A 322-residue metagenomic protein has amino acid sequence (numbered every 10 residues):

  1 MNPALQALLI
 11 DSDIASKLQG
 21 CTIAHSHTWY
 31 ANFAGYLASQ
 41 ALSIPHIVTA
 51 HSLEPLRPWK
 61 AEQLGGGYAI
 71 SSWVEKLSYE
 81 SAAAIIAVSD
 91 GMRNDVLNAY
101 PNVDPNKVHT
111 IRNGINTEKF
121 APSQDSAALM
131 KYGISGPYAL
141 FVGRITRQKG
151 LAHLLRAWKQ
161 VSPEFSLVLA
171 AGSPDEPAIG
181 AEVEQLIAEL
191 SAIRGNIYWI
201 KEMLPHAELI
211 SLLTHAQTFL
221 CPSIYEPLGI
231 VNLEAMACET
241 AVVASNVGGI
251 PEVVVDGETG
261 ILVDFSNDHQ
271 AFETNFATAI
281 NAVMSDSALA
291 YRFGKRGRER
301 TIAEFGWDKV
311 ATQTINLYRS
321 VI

Functional and structural regions predicted by a protein language model:
P45-I47, P55-L77: Nucleotide-sugar donor phosphate/pyrophosphate-binding loop at the beta->alpha transition of glycosyltransferases
G91, G114: Carbohydrate-associated surface elements
G136, G180-M203, A207: Nucleotide-activated donor-binding/catalytic signature segment of Leloir-type glycosyltransferases, i.e., the conserved
P137-Q160, A181: A conserved mid-protein helix/loop that constitutes part of the nucleotide-sugar donor-binding site
S211-A216: Short alpha-helical donor nucleotide-sugar binding micro-motif in glycosyltransferases
T218, A241-A244, V254: Short hydrophobic beta-strand element within catalytic cores of glycosyltransferases and related nucleotide-activated
I224: Aromatic "clamp/platform" in nucleotide-sugar-dependent glycosyltransferases that forms part of the donor/acceptor
P251-N281, A288-L289: Change "using UDP/GDP/dTDP sugars" to "using nucleotide sugars
